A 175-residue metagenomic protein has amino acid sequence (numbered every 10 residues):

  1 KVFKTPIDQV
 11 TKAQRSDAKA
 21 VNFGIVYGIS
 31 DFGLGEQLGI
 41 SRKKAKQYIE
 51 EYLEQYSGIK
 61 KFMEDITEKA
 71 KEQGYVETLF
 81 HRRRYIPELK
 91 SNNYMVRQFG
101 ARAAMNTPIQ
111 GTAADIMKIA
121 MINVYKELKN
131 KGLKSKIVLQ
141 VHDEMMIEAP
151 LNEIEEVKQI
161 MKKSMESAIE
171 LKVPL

Functional and structural regions predicted by a protein language model:
K1-L175: Conserved catalytic core of nucleotide polymerization and phosphodiester-bond processing enzymes
